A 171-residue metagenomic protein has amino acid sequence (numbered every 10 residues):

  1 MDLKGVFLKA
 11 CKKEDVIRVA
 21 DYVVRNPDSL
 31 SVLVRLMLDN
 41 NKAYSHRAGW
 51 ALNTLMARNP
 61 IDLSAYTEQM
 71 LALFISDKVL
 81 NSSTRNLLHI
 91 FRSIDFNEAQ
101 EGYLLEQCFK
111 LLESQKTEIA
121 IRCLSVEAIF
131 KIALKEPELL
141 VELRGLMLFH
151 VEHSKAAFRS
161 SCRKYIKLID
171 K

Functional and structural regions predicted by a protein language model:
M1-K171: Alpha-helical scaffold domains
